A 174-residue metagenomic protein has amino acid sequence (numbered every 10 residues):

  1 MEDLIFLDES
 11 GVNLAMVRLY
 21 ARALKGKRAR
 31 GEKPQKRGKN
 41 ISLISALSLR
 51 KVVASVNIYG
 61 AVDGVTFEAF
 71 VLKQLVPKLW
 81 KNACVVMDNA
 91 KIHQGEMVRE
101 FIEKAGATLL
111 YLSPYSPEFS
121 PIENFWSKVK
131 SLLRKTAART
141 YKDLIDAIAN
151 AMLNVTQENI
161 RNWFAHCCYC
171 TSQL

Functional and structural regions predicted by a protein language model:
M1-L174: Short functional hotspots at interaction and active-site rims
